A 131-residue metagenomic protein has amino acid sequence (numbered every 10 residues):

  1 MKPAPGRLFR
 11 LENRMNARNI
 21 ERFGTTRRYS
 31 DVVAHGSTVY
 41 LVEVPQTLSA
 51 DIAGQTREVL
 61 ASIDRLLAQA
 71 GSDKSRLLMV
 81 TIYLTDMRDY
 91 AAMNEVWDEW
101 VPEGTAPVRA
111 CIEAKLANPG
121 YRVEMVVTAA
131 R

Functional and structural regions predicted by a protein language model:
K2, G6-L78, L84-R131: N-terminal presequence-like segments and the immediate start of the first folded domain
